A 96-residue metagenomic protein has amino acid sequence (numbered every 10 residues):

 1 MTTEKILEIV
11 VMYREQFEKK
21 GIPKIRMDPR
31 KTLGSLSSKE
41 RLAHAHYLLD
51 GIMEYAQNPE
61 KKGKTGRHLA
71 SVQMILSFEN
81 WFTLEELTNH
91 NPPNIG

Functional and structural regions predicted by a protein language model:
M1, K5, R30-E40, Q57 (+1 more regions): Non-transmembrane, amphipathic alpha-helical segments
M1-R30: Short terminal alpha-helical segments
L7-V10, R14, L42, H46-L49 (+3 more regions): Generic structural concept
R14-G21, L49, M53-A56, Q73-T83: A structural signal for well-ordered alpha-helices, especially hydrophobic packing surfaces of coiled-coils
E18, K31, L48, E60-G63 (+1 more regions): Generic detector of intrinsically disordered, low-complexity, polar/charged segments
I25-M53: Short, contiguous, well-structured surface segments enriched in hydrophobic/aromatic residues
D28-K31, H90-N94: Short, charged amphipathic alpha-helical segments flanked by flexible coils
P59-P93: Short, compact, well-ordered microdomains
